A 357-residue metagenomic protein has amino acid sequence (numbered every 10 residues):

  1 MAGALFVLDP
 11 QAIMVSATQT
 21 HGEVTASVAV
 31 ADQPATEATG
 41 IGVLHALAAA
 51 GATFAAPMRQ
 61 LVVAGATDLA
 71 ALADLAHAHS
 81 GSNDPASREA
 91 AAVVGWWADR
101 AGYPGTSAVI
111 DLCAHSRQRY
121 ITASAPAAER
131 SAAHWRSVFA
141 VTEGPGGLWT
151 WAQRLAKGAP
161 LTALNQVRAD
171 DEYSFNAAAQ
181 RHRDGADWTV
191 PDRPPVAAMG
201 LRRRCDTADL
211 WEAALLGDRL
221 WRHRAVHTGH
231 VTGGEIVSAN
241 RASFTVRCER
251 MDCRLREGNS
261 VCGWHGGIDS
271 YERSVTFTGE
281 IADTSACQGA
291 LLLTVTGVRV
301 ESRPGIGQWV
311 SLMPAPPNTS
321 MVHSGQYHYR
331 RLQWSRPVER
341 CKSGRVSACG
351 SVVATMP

Functional and structural regions predicted by a protein language model:
M1-D32: Gly/Thr-rich phosphate-binding beta-strand-loop-beta motif of the actin/hexokinase/Hsp70
G3-F6, C113, C205, C248 (+5 more regions): Generic recognition of cysteine residues
H21, H45, H77-H79, H115 (+7 more regions): Histidine (H) residue identity feature
A26-A52, H223-V298: Secondary-structure-rich domain cores
V28-A29, Q33-C113, Y120, S124: Conserved DEDDh/DEDDy metal-dependent 3′-5′ exonuclease domain
A92-A177: Acidic, Mg2+-coordinating catalytic module of metal-dependent nucleases/exonucleases that use a two-metal-ion mechanism
Y120-S124, E257-P357: C-terminal effector modules of nucleic-acid-centric enzymes and ribosome-associated factors
F139-N259, G263-I268: Accessory interdomain/linker segments of ATP-dependent helicases and helicase-like nucleic-acid enzymes that mediate
